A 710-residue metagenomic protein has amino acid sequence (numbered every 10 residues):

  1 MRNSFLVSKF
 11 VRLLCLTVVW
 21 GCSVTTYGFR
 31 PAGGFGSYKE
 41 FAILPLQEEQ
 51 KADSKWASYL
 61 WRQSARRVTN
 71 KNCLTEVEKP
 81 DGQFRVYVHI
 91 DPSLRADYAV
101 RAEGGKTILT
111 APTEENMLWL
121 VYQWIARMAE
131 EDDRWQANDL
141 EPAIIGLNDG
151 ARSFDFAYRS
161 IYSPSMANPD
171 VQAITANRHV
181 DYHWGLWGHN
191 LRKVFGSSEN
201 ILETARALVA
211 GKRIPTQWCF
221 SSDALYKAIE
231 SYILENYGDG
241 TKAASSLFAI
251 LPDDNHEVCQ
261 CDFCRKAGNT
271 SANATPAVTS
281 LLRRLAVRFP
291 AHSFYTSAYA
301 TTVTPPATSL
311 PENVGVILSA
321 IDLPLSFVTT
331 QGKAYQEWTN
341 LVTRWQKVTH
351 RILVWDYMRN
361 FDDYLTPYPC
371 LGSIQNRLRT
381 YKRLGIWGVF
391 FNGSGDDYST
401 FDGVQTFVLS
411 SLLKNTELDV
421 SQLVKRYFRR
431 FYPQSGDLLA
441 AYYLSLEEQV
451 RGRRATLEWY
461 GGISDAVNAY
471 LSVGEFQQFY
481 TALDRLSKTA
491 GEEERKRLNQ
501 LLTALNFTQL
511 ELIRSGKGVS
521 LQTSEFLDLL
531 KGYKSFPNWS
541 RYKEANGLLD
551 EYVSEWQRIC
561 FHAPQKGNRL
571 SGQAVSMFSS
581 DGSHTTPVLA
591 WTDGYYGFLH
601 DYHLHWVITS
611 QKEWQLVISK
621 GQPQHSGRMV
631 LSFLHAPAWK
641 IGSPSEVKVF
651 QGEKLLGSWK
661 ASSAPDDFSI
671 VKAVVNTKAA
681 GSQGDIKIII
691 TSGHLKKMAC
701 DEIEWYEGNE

Functional and structural regions predicted by a protein language model:
R30-Y59, Q63, D91-F248, P252-S280 (+4 more regions): Feature activates predominantly on carbohydrate-active enzymes
N70-A96: Short, well-ordered secondary-structure micro-motifs within conserved domains or adaptor modules
Q336-Q434, A441: Structured mid-domain segments that build the active-site/substrate or prosthetic-cofactor binding neighborhood
L412-G597: Catalytic domains of carbohydrate-active enzymes that cleave complex glycans
R558-S626, S632-S643, A664-I670, C700-E710: Disordered, acidic Ser/Thr/Pro-rich linker "stalks" and the adjacent N-terminal cap of the next globular domain
K640-K654: Short, surface-exposed beta-strand/strand-loop-strand elements in extracellular ectodomains
L656-T677: Extracellular carbohydrate recognition and processing domains and analogous Trp-centered ligand-binding platforms
I688-K696: Short beta-strand-plus-loop segments that form exposed binding edges in beta-rich domains
